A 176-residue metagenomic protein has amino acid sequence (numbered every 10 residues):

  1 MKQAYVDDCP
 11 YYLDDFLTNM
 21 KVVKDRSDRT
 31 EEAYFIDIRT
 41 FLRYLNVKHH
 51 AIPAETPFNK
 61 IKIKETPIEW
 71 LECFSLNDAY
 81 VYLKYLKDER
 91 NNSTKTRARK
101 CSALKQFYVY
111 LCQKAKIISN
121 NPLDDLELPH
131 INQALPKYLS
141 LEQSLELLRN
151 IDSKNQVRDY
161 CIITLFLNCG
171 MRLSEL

Functional and structural regions predicted by a protein language model:
M1-E175: Conserved catalytic core of the tyrosine transesterase superfamily
